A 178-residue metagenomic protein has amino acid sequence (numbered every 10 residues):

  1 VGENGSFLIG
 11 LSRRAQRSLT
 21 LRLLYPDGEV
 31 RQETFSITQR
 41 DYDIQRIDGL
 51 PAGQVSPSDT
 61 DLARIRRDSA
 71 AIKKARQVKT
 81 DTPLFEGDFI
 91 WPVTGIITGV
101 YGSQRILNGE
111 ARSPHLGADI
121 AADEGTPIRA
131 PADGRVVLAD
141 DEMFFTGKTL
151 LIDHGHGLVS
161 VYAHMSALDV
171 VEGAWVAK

Functional and structural regions predicted by a protein language model:
V1-T34, Q39: Cationic-aromatic interfacial patches
G10-S12, A121, A163: Surface-exposed loop and edge beta-strand positions of immunoglobulin-like domains
L24-P26, A121, D153: A generic structural motif
D27-E29, T126, H156-V159: Short acidic/polar mixed-charge low-complexity motifs
T34-T146: Surface-exposed, glycine-biased beta-strand/turn segments
I120, T149-I152, A177-K178: Short hydrophobic beta/alpha edge segments that flank linear recognition/processing sites
T126, D141, L168-A177: Acidic, glycine-anchored pre-beta loop/turn
P131-A167: Zn2+-dependent peptidoglycan hydrolase active-site motif and core
